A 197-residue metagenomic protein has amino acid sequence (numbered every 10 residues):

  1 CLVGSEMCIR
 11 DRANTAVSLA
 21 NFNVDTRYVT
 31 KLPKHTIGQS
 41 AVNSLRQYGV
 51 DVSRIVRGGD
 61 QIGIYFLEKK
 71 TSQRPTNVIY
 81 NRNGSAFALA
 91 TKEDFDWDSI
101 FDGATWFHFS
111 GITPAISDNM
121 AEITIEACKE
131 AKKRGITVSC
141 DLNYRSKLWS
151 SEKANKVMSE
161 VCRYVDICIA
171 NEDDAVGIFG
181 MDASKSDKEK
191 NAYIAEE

Functional and structural regions predicted by a protein language model:
C1, S99-I100, E160-V161: Structural alpha-helical scaffold elements that stabilize or flank donor/cofactor-binding regions in carbohydrate
C1-G4, I9: Single conserved hydrophobic/aromatic residue that forms the stacking wall/gate of nucleotide- or nucleobase-binding
N14-D25: Alpha-helix C-terminal capping segments
D25-G111: Conserved N-terminal subdomain of the carbohydrate kinase-like
A86-A88, T113-E122, R145-N155, E189-A192: Active-site glycine- and acidic-residue-rich loops that bind and position anionic ligands or nucleotide-like cofactors
E130-T137: A short helix->loop->beta-strand "cap" motif at the edges of active sites that frequently abuts
V138-C140, C168: Hydrophobic faces of well-ordered beta-strands that scaffold small-molecule active sites in alpha/beta enzyme cores
L148-E197: Conserved phosphate/ATP/ADP-binding segment of small-molecule kinases
